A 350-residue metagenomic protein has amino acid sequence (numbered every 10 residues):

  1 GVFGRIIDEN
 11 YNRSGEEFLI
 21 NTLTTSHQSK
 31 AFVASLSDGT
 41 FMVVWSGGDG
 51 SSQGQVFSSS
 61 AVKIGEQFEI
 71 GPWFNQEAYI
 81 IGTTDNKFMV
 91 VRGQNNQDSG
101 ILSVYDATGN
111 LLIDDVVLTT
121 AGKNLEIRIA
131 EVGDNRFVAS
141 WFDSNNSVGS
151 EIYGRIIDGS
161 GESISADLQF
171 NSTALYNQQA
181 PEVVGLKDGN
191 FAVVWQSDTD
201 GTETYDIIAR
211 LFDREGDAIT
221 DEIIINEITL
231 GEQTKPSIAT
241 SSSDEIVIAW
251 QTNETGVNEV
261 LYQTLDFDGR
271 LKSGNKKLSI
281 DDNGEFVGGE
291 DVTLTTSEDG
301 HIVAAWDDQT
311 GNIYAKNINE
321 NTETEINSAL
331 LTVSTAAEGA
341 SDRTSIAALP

Functional and structural regions predicted by a protein language model:
G1-P350: Extracellular, repeat-based ectodomains that mediate carbohydrate processing or recognition
